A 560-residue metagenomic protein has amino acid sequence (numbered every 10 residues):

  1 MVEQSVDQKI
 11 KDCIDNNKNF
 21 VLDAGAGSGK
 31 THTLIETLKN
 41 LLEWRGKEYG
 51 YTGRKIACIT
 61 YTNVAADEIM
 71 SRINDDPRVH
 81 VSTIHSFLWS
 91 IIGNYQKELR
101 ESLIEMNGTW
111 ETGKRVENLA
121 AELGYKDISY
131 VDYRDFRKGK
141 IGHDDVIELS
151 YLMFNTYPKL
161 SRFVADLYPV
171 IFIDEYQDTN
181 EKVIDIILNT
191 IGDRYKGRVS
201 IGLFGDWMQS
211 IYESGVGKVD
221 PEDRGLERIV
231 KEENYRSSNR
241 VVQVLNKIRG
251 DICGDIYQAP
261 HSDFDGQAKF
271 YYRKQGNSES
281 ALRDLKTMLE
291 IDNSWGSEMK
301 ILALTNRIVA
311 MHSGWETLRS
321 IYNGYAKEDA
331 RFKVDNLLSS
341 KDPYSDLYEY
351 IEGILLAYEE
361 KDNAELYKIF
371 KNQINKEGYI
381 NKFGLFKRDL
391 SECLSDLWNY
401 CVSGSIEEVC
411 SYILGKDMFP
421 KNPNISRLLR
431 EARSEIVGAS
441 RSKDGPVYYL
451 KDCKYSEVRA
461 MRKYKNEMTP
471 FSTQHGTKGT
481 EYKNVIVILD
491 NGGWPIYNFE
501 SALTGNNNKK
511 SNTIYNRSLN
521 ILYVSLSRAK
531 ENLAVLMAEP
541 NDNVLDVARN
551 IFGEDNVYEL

Functional and structural regions predicted by a protein language model:
M1-L560: The feature marks helicase ATPase cores and/or their adjacent C-terminal helical subdomains in SF1/SF2/AAA+ helicases
